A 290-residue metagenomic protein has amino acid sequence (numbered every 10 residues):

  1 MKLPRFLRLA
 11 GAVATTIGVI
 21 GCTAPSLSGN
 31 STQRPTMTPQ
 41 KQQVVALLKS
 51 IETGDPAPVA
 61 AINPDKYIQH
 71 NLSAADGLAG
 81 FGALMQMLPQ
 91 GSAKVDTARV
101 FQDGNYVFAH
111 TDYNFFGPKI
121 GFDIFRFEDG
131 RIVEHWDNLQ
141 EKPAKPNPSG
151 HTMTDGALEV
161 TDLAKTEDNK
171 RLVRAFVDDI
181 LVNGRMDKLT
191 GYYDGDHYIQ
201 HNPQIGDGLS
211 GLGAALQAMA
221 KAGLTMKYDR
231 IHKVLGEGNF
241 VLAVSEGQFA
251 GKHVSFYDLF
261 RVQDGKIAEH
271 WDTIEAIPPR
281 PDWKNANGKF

Functional and structural regions predicted by a protein language model:
M1-K2, M37: Accessible peptide chain termini
K2-G11: Bacterial N-terminal signal peptides that target proteins for export
L3-P4, V19, F290: Absolute N-terminal positional cue centered near the fourth residue
A10-G21: Bacterial N-terminal signal peptides
T23-F290: C-terminal and inter-domain tail/linker signature
